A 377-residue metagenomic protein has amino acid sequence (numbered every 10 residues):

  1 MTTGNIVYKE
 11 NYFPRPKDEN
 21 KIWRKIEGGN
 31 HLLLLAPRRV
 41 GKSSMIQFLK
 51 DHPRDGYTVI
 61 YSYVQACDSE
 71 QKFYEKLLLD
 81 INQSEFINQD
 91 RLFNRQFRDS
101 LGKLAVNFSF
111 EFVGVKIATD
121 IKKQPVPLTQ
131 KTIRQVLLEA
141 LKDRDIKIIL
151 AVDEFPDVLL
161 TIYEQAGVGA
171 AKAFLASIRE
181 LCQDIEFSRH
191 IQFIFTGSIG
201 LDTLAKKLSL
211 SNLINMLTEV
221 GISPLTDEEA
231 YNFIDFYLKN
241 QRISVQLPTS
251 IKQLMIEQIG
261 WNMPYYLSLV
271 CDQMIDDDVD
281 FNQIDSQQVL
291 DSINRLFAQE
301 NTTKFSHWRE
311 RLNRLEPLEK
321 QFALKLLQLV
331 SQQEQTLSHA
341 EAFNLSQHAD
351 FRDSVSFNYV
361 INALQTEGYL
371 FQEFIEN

Functional and structural regions predicted by a protein language model:
K9-I26: Pre-Walker A adenine-sensing motif
G28-V40, S44-V168, R352-V355: P-loop NTPase nucleotide-binding core
G29, I199, T366-G368: Alpha-helix C-caps/helix-loop-beta hinges
H52, Q273, A363-T366: Alpha-helical DNA-recognition elements
I146-I148, D157-Q258, Q273-N301: The catalytic "switch" region of P-loop NTPases
S244, Q258-S354, E373-F374: Winged-helix-like regulatory helical subdomains adjacent to P-loop NTPase cores
A349-E367: Short amphipathic alpha-helical interaction segments
Q365-E376: A short, conserved structural fragment
